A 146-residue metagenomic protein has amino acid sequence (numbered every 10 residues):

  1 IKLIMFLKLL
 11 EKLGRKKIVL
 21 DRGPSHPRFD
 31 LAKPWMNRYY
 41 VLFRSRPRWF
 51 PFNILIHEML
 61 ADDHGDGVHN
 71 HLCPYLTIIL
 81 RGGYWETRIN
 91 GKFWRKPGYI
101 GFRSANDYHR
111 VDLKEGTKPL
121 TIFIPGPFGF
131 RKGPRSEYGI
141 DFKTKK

Functional and structural regions predicted by a protein language model:
K2-N53: A short, N-terminal "cap"/entry segment at the start of jelly-roll beta-barrel domains of the cupin/DSBH fold
I54-L55, L80: Active-site-proximal segments of catalytic enzyme domains that coordinate small-molecule cofactors or metal ions
L55-N70, A105: Conserved short histidine dyad/triad with adjacent acidic residue
A61-D62, Y84-W85, D107-H109, G126-F130: Short, solvent-exposed loop/turn segments at secondary-structure junctions
N70-W85: Short, conserved beta-strand element in jelly-roll/cupin
T87-R110: Short acidic-glycine-tyrosine-enriched beta hairpin
G116-G133: A short hydrophobic beta-strand segment most commonly corresponding to one strand of the jelly-roll/cupin
G129-K146: Active-site or metal-binding loop neighborhoods of secreted/extracellular toxin and effector enzymes
